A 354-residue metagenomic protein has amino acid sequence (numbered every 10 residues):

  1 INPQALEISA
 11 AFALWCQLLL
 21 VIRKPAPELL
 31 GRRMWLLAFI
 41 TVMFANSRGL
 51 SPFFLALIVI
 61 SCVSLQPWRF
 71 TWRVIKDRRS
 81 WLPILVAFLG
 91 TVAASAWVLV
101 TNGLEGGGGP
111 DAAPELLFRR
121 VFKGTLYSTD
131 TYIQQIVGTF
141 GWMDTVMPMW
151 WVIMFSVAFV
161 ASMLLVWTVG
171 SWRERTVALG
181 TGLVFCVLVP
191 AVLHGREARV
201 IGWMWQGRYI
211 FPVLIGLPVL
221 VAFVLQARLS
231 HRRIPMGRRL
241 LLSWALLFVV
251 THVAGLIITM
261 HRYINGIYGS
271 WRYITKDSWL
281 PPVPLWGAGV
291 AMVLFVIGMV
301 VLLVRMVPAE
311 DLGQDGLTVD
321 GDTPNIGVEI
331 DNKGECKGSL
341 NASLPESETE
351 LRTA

Functional and structural regions predicted by a protein language model:
I1-E7: Short acidic/glycine- and proline-prone juxtamembrane loop motifs at membrane-interface regions of multi-pass membrane
I8-K24, L217-L220: Specific aromatic-rich, kink-prone transmembrane helix
Q17-A26, P52-L89: Perimembrane helix-loop-helix junctions
G31-G49, F54-I60: Membrane-interface alpha helices of multi-pass inner-membrane proteins
A38-T41, R73-V100, A178-V184, R239-T251: Hydrophobic alpha-helical membrane-interfacial segments at the cytosolic entry of transmembrane helices
Q66, T91, L104-L116, M236-D322 (+1 more regions): Transmembrane helical bundles and short interhelical boundary loops of multi-pass, membrane-embedded
R73-G170, L225, Y273-V293, V307-E310: Membrane-lumen/periplasm interface segments of multi-pass, membrane-embedded glycan/lipid transferases
W172-R196, V249-A254, D320: Transmembrane alpha-helix segments characteristic of polytopic inner-membrane glycan-assembly/cell-envelope
